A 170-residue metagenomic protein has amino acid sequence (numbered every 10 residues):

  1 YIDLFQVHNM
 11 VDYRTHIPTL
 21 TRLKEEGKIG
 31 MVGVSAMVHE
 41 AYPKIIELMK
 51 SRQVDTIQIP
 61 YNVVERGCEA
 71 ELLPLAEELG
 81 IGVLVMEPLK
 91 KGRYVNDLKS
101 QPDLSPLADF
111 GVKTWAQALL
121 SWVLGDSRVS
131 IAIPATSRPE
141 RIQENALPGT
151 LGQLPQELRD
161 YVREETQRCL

Functional and structural regions predicted by a protein language model:
Y1-G67, E71, E77-L84, G125: Glycine/proline-rich, positively charged, aromatic-decorated active-site loop/lid region on the catalytic face
Q53-T56, E71-L170: Structured C-terminal cap/extension of enzyme domains
